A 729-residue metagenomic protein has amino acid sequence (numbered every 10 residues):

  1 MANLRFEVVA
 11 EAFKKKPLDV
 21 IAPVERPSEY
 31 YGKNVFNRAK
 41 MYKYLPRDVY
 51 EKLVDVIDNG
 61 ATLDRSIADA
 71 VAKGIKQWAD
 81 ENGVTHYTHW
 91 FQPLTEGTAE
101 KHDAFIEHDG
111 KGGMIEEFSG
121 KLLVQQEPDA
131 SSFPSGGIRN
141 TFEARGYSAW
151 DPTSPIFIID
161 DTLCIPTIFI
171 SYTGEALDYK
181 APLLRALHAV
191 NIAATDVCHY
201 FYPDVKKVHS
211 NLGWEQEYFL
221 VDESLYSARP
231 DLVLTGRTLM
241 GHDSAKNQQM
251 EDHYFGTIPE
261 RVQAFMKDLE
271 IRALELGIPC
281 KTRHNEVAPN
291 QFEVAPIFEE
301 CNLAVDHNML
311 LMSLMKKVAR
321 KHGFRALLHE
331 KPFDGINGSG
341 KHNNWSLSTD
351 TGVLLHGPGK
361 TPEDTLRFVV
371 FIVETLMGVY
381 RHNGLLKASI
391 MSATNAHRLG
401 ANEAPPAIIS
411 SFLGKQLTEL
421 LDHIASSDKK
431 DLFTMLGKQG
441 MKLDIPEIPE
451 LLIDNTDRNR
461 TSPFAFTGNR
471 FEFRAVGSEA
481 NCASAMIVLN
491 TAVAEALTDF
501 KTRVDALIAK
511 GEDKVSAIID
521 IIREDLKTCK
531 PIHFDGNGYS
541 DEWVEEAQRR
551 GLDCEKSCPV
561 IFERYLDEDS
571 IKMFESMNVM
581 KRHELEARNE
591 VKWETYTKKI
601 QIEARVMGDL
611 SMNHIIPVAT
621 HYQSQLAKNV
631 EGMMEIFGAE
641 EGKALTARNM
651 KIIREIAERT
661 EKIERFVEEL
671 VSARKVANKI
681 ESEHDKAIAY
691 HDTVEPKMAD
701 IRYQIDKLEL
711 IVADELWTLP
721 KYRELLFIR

Functional and structural regions predicted by a protein language model:
A2-V24, T141-P155, T162: N-terminal hydrophobic targeting/anchoring segments and the immediately downstream early-domain regions of hydrolases
E7-E11, V20-Y42, H188, I192 (+1 more regions): Flexible inter-domain linker/hinge segments
R26-N37, V56-D58, G174, A245-Y254: Gly-rich Lys/Arg/Thr-decorated short loops/hinges at beta-loop-alpha junctions or inter-strand turns that position
Y30-F142: Active-site core of metal-dependent hydrolases
I67, F91, S119, P296-F298 (+5 more regions): Active-site proximal loops enriched in glycine and acidic residues that flank catalytic Cys/His/Asp and coordinate
I67-V71, F91-P93, K121-L122, F169 (+4 more regions): Active-site-proximal loop/turn and secondary-structure-junction residues that shape catalytic pockets, frequently
E143-L328, N337-G340, L347-E590: Glycine-rich, acidic/polar active-site loops that bind/position phosphate-bearing ligands
I522-R729: C-terminal amphipathic alpha-helical interaction region
